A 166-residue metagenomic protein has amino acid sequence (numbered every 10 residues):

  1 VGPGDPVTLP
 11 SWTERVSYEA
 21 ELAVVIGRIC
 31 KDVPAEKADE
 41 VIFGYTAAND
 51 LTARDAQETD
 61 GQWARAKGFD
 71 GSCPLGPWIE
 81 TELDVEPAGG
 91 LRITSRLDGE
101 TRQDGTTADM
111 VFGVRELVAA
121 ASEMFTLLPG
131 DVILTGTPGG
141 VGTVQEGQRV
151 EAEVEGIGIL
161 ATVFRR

Functional and structural regions predicted by a protein language model:
V1-T13, Y18: Extended, compositionally biased flexible segments
E21-V25, T46, T94: Residues embedded in well-ordered beta-strands
A23-R28, V118-A119: Short, conserved beta-strand element in jelly-roll/cupin
C30-P34, D84-P87: Short helix-loop capping/hinge motifs at secondary-structure junctions, enriched in acidic/polar residues
K31-Y45: N-terminal accessory regions of nucleic-acid-interacting proteins
R54-R166: Catalytic-pocket segment enriched in acidic/His residues
